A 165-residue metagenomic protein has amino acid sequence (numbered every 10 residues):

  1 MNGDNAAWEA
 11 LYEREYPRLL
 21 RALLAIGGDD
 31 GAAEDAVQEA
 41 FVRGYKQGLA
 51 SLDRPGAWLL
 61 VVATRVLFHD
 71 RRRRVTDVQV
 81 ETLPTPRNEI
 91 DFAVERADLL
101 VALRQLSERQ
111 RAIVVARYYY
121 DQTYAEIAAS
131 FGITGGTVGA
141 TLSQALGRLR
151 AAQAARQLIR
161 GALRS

Functional and structural regions predicted by a protein language model:
M1-R21, G31-E34, A50, R111: A short, charge-rich alpha-helical start-of-domain segment used by transcription regulators
Y16, L20, F41, S107 (+2 more regions): C-terminal flanking helix
L19, L23, A33-G44, L59-V62 (+3 more regions): Short, small-hydrophobic-rich alpha-helical interface motif
A50, R54, L60-E81, F92 (+1 more regions): Arg/Lys-rich amphipathic alpha helix in sigma70-family domain 2
T64, F68, F131-I159, S165: DNA-recognition helix of helix-turn-helix
H69, T76-L103, T123, A162-R164: Internal acidic/polar
I113-R117: A short pre-motif secondary-structure segment
